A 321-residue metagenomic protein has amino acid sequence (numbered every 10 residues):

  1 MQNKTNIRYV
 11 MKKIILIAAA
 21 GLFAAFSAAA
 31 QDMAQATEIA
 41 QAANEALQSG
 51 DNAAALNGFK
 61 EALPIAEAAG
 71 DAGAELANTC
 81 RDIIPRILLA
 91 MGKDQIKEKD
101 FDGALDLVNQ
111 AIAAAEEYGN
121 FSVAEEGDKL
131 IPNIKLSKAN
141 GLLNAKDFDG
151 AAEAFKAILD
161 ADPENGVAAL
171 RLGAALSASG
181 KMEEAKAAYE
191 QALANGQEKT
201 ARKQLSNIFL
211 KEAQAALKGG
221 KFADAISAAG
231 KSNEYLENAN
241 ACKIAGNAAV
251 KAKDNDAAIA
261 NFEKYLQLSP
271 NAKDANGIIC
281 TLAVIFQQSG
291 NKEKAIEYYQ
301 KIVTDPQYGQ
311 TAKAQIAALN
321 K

Functional and structural regions predicted by a protein language model:
K12, L16, S27-K93, K97-E98 (+3 more regions): N-terminal leader/linker segments that initiate helical-solenoid repeat arrays
E67, E116, P163, G196-Q197 (+3 more regions): Short coil turns that delineate tetratricopeptide repeat
A72-G73, N120-F121, G127, A168 (+4 more regions): TPR alpha-solenoid repeat register
L76-T79, I83, A90, L130 (+7 more regions): Canonical tetratricopeptide repeat
